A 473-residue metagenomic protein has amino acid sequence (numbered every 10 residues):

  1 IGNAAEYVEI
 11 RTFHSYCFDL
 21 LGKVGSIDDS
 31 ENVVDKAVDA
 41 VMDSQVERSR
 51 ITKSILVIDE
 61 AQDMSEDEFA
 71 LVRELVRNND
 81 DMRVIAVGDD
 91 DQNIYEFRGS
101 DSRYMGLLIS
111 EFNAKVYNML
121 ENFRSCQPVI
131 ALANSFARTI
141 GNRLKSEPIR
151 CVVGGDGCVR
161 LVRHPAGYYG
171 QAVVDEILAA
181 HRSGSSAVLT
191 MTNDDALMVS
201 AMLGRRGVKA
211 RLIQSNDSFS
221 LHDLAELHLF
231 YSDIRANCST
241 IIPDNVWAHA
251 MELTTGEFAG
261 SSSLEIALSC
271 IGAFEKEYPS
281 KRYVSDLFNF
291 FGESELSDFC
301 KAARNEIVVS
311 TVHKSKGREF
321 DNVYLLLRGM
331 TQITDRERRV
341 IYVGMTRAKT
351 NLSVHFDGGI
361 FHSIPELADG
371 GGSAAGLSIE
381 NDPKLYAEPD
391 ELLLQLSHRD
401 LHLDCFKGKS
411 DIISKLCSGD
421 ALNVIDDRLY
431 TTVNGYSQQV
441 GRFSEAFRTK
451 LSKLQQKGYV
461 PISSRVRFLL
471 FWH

Functional and structural regions predicted by a protein language model:
I1-S26: P-loop NTPase Walker
E9-S15, E31-A37, N305-H313: Conserved two-lobed SF2 helicase motor
S30-L56, R77-D80, E319: Short basic/glycine-enriched coil/helix segment immediately N-terminal to the Walker B
A37-T52, P148-C158, A236-I266, D382-L393: Extended, charge-rich low-complexity interaction segments
I55, Q62-G155, H164-G167, A187-R205 (+5 more regions): Conserved helicase motor core of SF1/SF2 NTP-dependent helicases
Q171-K301, E306: Conserved helicase/translocase motor-coupling segment
S262-Y386: Conserved C-terminal motor-coupling region of P-loop helicases
I364-H473: Conserved active-site motif detector
